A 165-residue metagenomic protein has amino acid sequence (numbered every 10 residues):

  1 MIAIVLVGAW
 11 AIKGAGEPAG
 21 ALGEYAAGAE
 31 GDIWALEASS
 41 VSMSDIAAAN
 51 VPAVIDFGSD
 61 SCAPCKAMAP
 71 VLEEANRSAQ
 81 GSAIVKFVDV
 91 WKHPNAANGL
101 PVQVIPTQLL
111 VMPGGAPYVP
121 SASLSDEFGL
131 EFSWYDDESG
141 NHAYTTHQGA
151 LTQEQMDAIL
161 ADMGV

Functional and structural regions predicted by a protein language model:
M1-I33: N-terminal targeting signals for export/organelle localization
W34-E37, F57, N76, Q80-N95 (+1 more regions): Thiol-based oxidoreductase modules, predominantly thioredoxin-like and allied folds used for disulfide exchange
I46-A48, Q80, G99-V104, S139: Extracellular/periplasmic catalytic domains that process cell-envelope and extracellular macromolecules
A47-D60: Short active-site neighborhood of thiol/selenol oxidoreductases, capturing the structured segment around
F57-D60, V88-W91, V111-G114, G149-A150: Active-site-proximal beta-strand/loop segments in catalytic clefts of secreted hydrolases
D60-A67, N98, T107: C-type cytochrome heme c attachment motif
C65-Q80: Typically the conserved alpha-helix immediately C-terminal to a functionally engaged Cys/Sec in thioredoxin-like
L110-V165: Non-catalytic, surface beta->alpha helical segment in thiol-disulfide oxidoreductase systems
